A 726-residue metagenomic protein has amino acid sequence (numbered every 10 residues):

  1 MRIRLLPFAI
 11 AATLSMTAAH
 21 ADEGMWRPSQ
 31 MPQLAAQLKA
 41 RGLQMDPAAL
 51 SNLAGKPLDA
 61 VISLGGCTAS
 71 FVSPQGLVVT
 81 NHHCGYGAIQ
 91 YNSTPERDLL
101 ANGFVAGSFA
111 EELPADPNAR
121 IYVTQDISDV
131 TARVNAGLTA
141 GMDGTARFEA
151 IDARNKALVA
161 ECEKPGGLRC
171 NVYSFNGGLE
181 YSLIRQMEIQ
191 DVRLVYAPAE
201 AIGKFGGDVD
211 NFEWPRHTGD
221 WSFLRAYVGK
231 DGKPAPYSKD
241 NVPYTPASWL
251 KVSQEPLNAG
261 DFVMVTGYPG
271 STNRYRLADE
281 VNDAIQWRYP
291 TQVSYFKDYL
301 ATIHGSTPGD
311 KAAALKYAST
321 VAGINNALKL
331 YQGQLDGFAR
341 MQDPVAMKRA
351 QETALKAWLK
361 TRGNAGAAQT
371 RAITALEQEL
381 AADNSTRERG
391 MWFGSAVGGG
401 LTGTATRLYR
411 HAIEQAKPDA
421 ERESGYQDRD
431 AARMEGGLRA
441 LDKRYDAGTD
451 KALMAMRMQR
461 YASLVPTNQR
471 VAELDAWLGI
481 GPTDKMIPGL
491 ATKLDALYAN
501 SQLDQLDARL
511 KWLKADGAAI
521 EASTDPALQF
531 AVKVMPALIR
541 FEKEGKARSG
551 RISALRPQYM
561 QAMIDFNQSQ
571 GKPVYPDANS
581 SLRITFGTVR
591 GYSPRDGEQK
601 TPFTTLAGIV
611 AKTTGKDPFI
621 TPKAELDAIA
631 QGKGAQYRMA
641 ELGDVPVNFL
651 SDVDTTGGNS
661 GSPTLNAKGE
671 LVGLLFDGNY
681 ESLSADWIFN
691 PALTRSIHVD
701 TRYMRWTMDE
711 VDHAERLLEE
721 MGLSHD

Functional and structural regions predicted by a protein language model:
R2-L6, I10-D726: Terminal presequence/propeptide segments associated with secretion/organelle targeting and zymogen/polyprotein
